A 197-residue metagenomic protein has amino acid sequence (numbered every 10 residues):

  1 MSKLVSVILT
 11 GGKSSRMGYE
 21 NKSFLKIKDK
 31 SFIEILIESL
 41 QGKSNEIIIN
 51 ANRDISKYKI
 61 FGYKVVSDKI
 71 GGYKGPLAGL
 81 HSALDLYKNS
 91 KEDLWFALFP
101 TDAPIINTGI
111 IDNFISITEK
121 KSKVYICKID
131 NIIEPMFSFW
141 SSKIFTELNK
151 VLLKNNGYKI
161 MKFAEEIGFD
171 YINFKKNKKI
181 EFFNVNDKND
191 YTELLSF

Functional and structural regions predicted by a protein language model:
S2-P135, F139-G157, F163-K179, N189: Nucleotide and nucleotide-moiety/phosphate-recognizing core
D112, F182-F197: Short, basic/aromatic-enriched C-terminal tail that caps enzymatic domains
